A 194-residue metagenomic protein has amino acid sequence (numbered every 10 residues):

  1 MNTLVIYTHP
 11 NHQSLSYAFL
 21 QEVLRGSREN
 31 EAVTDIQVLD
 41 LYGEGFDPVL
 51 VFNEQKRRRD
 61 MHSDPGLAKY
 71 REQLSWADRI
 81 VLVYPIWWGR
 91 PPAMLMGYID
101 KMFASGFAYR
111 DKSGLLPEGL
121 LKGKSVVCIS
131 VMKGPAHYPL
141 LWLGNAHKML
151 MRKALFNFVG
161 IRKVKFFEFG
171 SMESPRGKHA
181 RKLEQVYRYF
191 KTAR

Functional and structural regions predicted by a protein language model:
M1-A108, S174-R176, R181-R194: N-terminal beta1-alpha1-beta2 submodule of the flavodoxin-like/Rossmannoid cofactor-binding fold
V5, I36-D40, C128, K163-E168: Conserved beta-strand scaffold positions in the cores of enzyme catalytic domains, especially in NTP/NDP-utilizing
Y7-H9, S130-K133, E168-S171: Short, histidine-centered active-site or binding-site loop motifs used for metal coordination, general acid-base
R28-A32, L121-S125, F158: A short, structured loop/turn motif at beta-sheet edges
A77-D78, G123, I161: Short, well-ordered alpha-helix to beta-strand connector turns
S105, Y109, I161-V164: Short, structured loop/turn "capping" segments at alpha-beta junctions
R110-L155: Short, glycine-/small-residue-rich phosphate/pyrophosphate-handling segment
Y138-R194: Glycine-rich phosphate/pyrophosphate-binding loop and the adjoining helix
